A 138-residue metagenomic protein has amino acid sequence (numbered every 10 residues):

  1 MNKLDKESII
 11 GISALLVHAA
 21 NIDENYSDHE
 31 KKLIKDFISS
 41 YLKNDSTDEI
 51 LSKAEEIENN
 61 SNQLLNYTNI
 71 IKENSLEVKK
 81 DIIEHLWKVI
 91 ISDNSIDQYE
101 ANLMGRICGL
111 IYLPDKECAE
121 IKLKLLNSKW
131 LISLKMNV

Functional and structural regions predicted by a protein language model:
M1-V138: Small-residue-enriched hydrophobic alpha-helices in membranes
